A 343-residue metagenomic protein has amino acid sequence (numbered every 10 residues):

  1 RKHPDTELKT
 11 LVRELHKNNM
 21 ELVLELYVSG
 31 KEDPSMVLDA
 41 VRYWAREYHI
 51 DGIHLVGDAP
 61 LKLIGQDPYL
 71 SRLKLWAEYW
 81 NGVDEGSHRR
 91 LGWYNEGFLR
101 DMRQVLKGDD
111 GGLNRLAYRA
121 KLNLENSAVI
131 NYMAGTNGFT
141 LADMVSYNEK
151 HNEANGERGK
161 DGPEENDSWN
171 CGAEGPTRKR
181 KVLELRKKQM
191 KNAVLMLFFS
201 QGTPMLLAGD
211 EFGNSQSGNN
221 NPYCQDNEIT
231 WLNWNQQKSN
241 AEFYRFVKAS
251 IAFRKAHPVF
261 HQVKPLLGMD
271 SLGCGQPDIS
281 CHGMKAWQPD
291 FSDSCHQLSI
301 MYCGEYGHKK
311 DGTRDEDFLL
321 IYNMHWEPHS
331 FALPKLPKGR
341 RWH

Functional and structural regions predicted by a protein language model:
R1-V83: Acidic/aromatic-lined carbohydrate-recognition and catalytic surfaces of CAZymes acting on diverse glycans
K2, E32, R180-L185, Q237-K238 (+2 more regions): Short, contiguous acidic/charged loop-to-helix segments that flank catalytic cores in large enzymes
E7, L11, V37-W44, R186-M196 (+3 more regions): Alpha-helical packing segments of well-folded alpha/beta enzyme cores
H49, L61-G213, N221-Q225, P258-P265 (+3 more regions): Conserved alpha/beta catalytic core and glycan-binding cleft of carbohydrate-active enzymes
Q216-K248, A252, R341-H343: Extended hydrophobic/aromatic segments used for targeting, binding, or gating
K238-G283: Catalytic cores of secreted or luminal carbohydrate-active enzymes
S250-I251, W326-H343: C-terminal accessory region downstream of the catalytic core in glycan-modifying enzymes
H282-P334: Carbohydrate-binding surface patches
